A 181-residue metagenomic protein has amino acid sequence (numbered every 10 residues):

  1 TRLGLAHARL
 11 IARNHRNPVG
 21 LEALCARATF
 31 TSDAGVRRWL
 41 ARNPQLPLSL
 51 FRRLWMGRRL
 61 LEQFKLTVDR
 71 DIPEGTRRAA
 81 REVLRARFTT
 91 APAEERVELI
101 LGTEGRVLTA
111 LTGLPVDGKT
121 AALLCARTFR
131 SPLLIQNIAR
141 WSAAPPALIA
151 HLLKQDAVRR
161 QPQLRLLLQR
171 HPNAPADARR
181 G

Functional and structural regions predicted by a protein language model:
T1-G181: Alpha-helical scaffold segments
